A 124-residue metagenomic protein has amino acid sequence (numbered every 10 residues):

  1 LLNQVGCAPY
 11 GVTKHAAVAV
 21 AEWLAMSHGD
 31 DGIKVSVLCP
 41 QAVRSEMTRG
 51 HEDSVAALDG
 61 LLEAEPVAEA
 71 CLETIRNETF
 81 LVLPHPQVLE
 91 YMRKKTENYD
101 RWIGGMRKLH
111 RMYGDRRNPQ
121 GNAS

Functional and structural regions predicted by a protein language model:
Q4-A8: Active-site loop immediately N-terminal to the catalytic Tyr-X3-Lys motif of short-chain dehydrogenase/reductase
Y10, V18: Catalytic tyrosine of NAD(P)H-dependent dehydrogenase/reductases that use a Tyr as the general acid/base
T13: Active-site helix of classical SDR
W23-P86: SDR active-site lid
G60, L81-W102: Terminal hydrophobic/aromatic helix or amphipathic segment near a protein terminus
E69, L89-M92, H110-Y113: Short, basic, helix/turn surface patches
R101-S124: Non-catalytic terminal and boundary segments that flank Rossmann-like NAD(P)-dependent oxidoreductase
